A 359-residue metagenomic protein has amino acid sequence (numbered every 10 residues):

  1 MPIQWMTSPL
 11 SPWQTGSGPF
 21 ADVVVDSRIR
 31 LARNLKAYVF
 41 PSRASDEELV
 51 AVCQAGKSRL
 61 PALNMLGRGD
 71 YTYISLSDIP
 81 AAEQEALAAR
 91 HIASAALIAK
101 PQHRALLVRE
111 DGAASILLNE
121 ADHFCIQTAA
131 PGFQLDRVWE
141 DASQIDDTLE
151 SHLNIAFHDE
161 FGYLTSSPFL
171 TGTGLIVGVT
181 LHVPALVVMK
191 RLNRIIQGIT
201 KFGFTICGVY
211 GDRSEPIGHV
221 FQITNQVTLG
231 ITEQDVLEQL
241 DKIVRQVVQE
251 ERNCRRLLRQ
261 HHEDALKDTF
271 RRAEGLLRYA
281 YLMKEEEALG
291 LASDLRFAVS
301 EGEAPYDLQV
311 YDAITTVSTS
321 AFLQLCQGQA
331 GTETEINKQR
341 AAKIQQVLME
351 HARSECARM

Functional and structural regions predicted by a protein language model:
M1-E160, L175, M189, R194-M359: Long, Pro/Ser/Thr-rich low-complexity/intrinsically disordered regulatory tracts in eukaryotic proteins
G162-L181: Conserved phosphate/anionic-ligand binding catalytic regions in large, soluble enzymes, centered on
V183-V188: Short, surface-exposed ligand-recognition loops at beta-strand->loop->(often short) alpha-helix junctions that present
